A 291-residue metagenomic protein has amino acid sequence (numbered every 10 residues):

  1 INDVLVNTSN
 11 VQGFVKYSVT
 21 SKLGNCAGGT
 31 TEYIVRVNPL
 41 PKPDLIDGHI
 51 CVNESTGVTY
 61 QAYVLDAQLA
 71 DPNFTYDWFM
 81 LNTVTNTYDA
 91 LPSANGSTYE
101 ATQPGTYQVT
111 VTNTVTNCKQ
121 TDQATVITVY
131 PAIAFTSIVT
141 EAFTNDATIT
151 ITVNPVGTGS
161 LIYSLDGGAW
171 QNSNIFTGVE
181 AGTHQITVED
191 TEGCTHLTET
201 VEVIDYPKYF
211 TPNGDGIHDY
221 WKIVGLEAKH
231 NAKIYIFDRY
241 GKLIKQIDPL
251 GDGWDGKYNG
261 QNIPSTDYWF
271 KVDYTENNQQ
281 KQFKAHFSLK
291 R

Functional and structural regions predicted by a protein language model:
I1-K16, N95-Y107, N174-T183, D252-G253: Solvent-exposed segments in extracellular or luminal domains encompassing
S21, V111-N113, V188-D190, V272-Y274: Conserved structural position at the C-terminal beta-strand of extracellular beta-sandwich adhesion modules
G24-T30, T114-Q123, G168-W170, T191-T200 (+1 more regions): Short, exposed coil/turn segments at beta-strand boundaries within extracellular/luminal domains
L40-G48, P131-I138, I204-K208: Proline-enriched interdomain boundary motifs that mark the N-terminal boundary and often initiate the first structured
S55-A70, N145-P155, D219-V224: A short beta-strand segment in extracellular, disulfide-stabilized domains
Q68-N82, N86, V156-G167, H230: Solvent-exposed loop segments of extracellular immunoglobulin-like
T87-N95, L165-G178, Q246-L250: Short beta-strand segments within Ig-like beta-sandwich modules, predominantly Fibronectin type-III
T198-R291: Short loop/turn motifs at secondary-structure boundaries
